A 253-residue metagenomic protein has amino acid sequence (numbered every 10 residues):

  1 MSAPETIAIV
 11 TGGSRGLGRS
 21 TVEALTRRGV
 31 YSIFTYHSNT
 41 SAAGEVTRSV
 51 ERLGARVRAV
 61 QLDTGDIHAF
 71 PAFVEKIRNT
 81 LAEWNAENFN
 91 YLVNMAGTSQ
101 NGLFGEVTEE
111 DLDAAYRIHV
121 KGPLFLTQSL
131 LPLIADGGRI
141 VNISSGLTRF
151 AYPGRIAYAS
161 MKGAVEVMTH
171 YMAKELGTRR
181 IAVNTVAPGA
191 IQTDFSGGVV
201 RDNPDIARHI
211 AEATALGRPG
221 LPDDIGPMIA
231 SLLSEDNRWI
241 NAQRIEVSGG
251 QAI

Functional and structural regions predicted by a protein language model:
S14-R15: Conserved glycine-rich cofactor-binding loop
V30-E45: Conserved glycine-rich Rossmann-like NAD(P)H-binding loop of the short-chain dehydrogenase/reductase
F89, L103-F104, T108-Y116, I210: Substrate-binding pocket helix/loop in short-chain dehydrogenase/reductase
T127, M161: Active-site helix of classical SDR
S145: Residue(s) in the substrate-gating loop at a strand-loop-helix junction that position the organic substrate next
F150, A230, N241-I253: Short C-terminal tail/terminal secondary-structure segment of NAD(P)H-dependent dehydrogenase/reductase domains
G177, A182, I240-A242: Short, small/polar-rich loop/turn modules that mediate ligand/substrate recognition or access, typified
